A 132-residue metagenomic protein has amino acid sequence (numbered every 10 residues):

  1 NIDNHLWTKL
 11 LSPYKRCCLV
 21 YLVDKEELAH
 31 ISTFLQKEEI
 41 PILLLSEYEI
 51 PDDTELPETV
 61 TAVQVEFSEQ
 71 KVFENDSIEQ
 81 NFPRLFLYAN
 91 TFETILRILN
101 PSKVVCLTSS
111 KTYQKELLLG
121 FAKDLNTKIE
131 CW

Functional and structural regions predicted by a protein language model:
N1-W132: Catalytic-core helical/loop segments in enzymes performing group transfer/polymerization on anionic/lipid-linked
